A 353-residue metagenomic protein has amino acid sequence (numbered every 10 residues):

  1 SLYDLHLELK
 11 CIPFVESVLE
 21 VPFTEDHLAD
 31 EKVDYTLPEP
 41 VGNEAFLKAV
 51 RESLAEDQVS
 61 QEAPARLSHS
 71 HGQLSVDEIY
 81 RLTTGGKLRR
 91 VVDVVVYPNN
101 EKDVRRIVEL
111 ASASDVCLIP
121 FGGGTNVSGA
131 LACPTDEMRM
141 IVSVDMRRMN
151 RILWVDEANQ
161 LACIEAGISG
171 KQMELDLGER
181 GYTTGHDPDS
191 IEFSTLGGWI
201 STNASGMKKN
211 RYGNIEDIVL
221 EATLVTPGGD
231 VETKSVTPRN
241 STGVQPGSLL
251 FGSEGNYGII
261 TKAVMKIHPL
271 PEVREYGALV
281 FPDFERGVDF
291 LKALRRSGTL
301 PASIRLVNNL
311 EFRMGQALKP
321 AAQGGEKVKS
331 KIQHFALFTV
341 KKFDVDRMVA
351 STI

Functional and structural regions predicted by a protein language model:
S1-E109, V127-Q160, D189, E311-K319: N-terminal flexible segment immediately upstream of the FAD-binding catalytic core in FAD-dependent oxidoreductases
T24-D30, I267-R274, R347-I353: Short acidic (Asp/Glu) and glycine-rich catalytic loops that position anionic groups and cofactors
D93-N99, E275-P282, I353: Short, well-ordered beta-strand elements within core beta-sheets of diverse protein domains
C117-P120: Short hydrophobic alpha-helical runs that function as membrane-insertion/retention elements
N150-V307, K319, I332: FAD-binding subdomain of flavoenzyme oxidoreductases
A302-I353: Terminal amphipathic helices with adjacent charged low-complexity linkers/tails
